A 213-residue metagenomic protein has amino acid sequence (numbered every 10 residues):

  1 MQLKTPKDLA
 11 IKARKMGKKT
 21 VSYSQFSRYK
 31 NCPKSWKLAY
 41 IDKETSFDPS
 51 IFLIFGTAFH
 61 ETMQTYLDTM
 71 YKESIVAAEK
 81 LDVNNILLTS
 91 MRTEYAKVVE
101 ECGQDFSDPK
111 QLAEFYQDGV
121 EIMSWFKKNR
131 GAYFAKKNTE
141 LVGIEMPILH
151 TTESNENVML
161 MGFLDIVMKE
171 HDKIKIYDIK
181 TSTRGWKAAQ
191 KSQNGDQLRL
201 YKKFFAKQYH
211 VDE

Functional and structural regions predicted by a protein language model:
M1-V21: Long, acidic, intrinsically disordered low-complexity segments
K15, P33-S46, V98-G103, I176 (+1 more regions): Short amphipathic alpha-helical segments and their helix-coil junctions
G17-N31, V158-K169: An acidic intrinsically disordered interaction segment
T20, S46, S50-L53, A188-S192: Short, solvent-exposed segments of well-ordered alpha helices
F26-K72, V120, E145: Nuclease catalytic cores
I51, F55, F115, N194-Q197: Hydrophobic (often cysteine-bearing) scaffold residues that line and stabilize catalytic clefts of nucleotide/cofactor
T62-M146: A non-catalytic, helix-rich entry segment at domain boundaries
T139-E213: Mg2+/Mn2+-dependent nuclease catalytic core
